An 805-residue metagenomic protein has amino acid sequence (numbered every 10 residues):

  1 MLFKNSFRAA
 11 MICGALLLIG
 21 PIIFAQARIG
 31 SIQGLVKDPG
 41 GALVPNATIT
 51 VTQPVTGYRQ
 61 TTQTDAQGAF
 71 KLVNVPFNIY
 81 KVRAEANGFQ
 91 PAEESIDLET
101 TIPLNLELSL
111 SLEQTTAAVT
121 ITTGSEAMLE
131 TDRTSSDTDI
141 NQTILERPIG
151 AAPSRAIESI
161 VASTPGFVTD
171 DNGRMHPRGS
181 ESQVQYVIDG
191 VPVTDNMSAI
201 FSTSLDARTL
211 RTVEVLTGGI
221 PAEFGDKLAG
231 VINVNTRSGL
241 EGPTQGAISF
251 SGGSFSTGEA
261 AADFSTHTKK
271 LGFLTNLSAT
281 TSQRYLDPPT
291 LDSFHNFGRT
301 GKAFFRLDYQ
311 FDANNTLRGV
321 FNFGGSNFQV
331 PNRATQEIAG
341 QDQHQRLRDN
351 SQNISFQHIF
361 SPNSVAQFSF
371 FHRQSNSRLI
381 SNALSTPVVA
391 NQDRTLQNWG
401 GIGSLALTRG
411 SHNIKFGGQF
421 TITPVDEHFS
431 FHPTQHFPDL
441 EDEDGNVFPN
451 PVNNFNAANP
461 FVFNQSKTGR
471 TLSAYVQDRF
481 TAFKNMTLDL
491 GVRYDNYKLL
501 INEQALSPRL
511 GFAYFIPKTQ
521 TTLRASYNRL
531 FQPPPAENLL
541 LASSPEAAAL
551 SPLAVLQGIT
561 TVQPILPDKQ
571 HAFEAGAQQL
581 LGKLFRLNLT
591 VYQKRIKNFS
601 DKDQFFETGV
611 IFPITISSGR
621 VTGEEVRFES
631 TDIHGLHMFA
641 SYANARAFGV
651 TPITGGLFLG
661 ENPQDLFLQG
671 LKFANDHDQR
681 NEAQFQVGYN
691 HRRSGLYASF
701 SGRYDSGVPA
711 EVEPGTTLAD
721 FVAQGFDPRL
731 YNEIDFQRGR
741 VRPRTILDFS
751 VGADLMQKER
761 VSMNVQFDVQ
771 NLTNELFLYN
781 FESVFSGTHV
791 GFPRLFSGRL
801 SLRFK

Functional and structural regions predicted by a protein language model:
L2-F3, I12-C13, I19-R133, S163 (+2 more regions): Periplasm-facing N-terminal accessory domains of Gram-negative outer-membrane beta-barrel systems
T64-Q67, F371, L396, A406 (+3 more regions): Structural signature of Gram-negative outer-membrane beta-barrels, strongest in the C-terminal barrel of TonB-dependent
F89-Q90, E94-E107, A117-P221, D226 (+5 more regions): Periplasmic N-terminal accessory/gating domains of Gram-negative outer-membrane beta-barrel systems
G252-T281, L291-F328, H344-A366, R409 (+1 more regions): Transmembrane beta-barrel wall of Gram-negative outer-membrane proteins
D308-S326, R346-L500, N588: Face-selective signature of the C-terminal outer-membrane beta-barrel domain
Q367-F371, S377-R378, F515, Q557 (+5 more regions): Membrane-embedded beta-barrel scaffold of Gram-negative outer-membrane proteins
T481-N485, V591-R595, I614-P714: Gram-negative outer-membrane beta-barrel transporters
S694-G695, R703-D727, V741-I746, A753-K805: C-terminal beta-signal and adjacent terminal beta-strands/loops of Gram-negative outer-membrane beta-barrel proteins
